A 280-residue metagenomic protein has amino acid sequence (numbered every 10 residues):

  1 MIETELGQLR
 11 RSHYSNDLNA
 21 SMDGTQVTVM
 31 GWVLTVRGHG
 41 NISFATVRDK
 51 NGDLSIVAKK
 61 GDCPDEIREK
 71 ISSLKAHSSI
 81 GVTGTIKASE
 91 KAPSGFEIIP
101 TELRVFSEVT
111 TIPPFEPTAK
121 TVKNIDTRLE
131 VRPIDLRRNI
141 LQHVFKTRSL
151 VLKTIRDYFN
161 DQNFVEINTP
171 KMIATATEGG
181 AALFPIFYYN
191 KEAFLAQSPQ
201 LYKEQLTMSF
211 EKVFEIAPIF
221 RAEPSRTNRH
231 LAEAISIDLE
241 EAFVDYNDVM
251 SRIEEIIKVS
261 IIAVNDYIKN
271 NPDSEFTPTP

Functional and structural regions predicted by a protein language model:
M1-P280: Class II aminoacyl-tRNA synthetase catalytic cores and aaRS-like
